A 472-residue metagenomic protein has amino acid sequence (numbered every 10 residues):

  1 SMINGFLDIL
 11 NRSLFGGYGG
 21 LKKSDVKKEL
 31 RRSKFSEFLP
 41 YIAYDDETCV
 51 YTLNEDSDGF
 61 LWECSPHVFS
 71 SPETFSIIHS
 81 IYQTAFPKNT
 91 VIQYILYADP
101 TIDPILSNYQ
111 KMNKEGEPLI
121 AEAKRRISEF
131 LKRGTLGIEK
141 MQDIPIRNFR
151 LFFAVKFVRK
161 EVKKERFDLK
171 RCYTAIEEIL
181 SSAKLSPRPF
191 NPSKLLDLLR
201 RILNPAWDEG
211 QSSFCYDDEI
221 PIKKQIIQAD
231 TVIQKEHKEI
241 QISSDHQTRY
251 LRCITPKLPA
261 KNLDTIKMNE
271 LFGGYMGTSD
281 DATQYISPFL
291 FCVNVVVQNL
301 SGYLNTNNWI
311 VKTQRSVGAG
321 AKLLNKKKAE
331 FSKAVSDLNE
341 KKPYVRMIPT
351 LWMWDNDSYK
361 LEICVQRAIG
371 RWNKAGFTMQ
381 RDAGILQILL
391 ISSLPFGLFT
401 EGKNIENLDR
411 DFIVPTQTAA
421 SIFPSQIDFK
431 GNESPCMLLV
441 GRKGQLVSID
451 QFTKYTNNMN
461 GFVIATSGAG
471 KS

Functional and structural regions predicted by a protein language model:
M2-S425: Extended, folded cores of ATP/NTP-driven motor/assembly subunits in large transport and secretion machines
P424-F452: N-terminal pre-Walker A segment at the start of P-loop NTPase domains
N458: Short coil/loop residues immediately preceding or within conserved phosphate-binding loops of NTP-utilizing enzyme
V463: Hydrophobic anchor at the beta1->P-loop junction of P-loop NTPases
T466-S467: The conserved Walker
K471: Conserved lysine of the Walker
